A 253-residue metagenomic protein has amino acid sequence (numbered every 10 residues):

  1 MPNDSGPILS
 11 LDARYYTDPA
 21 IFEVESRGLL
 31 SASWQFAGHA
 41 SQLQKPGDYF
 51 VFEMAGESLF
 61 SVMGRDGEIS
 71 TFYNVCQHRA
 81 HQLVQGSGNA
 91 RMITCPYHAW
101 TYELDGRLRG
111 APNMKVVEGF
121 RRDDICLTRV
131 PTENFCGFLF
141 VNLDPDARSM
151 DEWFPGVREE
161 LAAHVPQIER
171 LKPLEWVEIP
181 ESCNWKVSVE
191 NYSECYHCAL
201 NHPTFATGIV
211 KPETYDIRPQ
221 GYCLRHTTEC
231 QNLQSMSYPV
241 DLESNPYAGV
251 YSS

Functional and structural regions predicted by a protein language model:
M1-A13, R170: Short, contiguous pre-domain boundary segments
S10-D12, G28-S31: Core Rossmann-like FAD-binding/catalytic domain of the broad FAD-dependent monooxygenase superfamily
S31-G38: A short, Trp-centered hydrophobic/proline-enriched beta-strand micro-motif
Q42-P145, D151-E159: Rieske [2Fe-2S] iron-sulfur-binding domain
V62, N74, E133, F138-S253: C-terminal catalytic domain of Rieske-type non-heme iron oxygenases
